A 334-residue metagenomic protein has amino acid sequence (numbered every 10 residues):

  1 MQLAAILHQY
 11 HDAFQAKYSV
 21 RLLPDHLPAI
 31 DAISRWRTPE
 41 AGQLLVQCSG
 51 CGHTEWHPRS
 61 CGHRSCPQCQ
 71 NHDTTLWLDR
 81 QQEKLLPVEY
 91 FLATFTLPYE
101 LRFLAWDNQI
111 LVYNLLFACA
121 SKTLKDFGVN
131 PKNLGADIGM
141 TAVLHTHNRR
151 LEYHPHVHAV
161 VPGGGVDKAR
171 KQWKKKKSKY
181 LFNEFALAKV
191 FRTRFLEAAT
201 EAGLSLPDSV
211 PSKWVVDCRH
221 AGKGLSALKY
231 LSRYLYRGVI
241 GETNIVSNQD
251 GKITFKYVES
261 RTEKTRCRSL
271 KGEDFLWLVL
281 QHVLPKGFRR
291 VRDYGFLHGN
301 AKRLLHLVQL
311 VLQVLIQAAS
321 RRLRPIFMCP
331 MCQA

Functional and structural regions predicted by a protein language model:
M1-A334: Beta->alpha loop/short-helix hinge microenvironment recognizer with preference for catalytic Tyr/His contexts
